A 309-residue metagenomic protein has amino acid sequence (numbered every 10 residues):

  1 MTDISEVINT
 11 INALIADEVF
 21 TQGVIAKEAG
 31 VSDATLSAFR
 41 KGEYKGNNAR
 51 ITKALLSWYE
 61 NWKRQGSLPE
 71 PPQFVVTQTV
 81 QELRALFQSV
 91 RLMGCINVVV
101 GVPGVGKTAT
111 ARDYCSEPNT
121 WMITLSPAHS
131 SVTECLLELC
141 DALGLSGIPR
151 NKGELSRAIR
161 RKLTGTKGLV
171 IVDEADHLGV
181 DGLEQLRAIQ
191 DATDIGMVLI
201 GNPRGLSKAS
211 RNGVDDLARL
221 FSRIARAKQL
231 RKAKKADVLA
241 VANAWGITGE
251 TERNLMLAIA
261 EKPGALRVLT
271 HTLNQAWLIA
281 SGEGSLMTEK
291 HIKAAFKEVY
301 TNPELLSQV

Functional and structural regions predicted by a protein language model:
M1-K53, S57, R219, K232 (+1 more regions): C-terminal alpha-helical "lid" subdomain
F74-R91: Pre-Walker A adenine-sensing motif
R91-D113, P127-A128: Walker A/P-loop nucleotide-binding motif
N97-P103, I189-D216: Sensor-1/coupling segment of RecA-like P-loop NTPase cores
E117-A128: Conserved catalytic segments around the Walker B and adjacent sensor/switch elements of P-loop NTPase domains
N119-T120, N212-K232: A short helix-turn-beta junction within AAA+ P-loop NTPase domains corresponding to the substrate/partner-engaging
T120, V132-P149: Conserved NTP-binding/hydrolysis module of P-loop NTPases
K162-G182, L186, A192: Conserved P-loop NTPase "ATPase switch" module shared by AAA+ and STAND
